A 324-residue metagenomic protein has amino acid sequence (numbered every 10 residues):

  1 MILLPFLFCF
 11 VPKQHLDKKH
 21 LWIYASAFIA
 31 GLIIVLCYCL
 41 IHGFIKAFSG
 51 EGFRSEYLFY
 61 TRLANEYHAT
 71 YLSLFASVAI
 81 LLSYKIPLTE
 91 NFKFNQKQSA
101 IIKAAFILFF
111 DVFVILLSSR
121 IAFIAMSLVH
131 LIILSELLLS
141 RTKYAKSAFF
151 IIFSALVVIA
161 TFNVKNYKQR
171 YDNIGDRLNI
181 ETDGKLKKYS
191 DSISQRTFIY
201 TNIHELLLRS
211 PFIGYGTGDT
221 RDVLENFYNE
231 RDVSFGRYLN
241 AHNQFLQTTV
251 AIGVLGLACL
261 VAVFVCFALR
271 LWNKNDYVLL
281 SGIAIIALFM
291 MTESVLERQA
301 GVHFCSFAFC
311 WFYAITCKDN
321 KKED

Functional and structural regions predicted by a protein language model:
M1-L7, Y71-I80, I124-L131, L255-A262 (+1 more regions): Membrane-embedded alpha-helical segments of multi-pass membrane proteins, especially the transmembrane helices
H20-F53, N65-S140, F162-N163, R270 (+1 more regions): Alpha-helical transmembrane segments of multi-pass inner-membrane proteins
L58-T70, N243: Short aromatic-rich membrane-water interface segments that cap or initiate transmembrane helices in multi-pass membrane
A100-V112, D276-F289: Transmembrane alpha-helix segments characteristic of polytopic inner-membrane glycan-assembly/cell-envelope
L116-L117, L137-L186, T201-R209, T217: A membrane-periplasm/extracellular boundary helix in multi-pass inner-membrane enzymes that assemble envelope glycans
M126, H130-L131, L279-M291, V295-D324: Transmembrane alpha-helices of multi-pass inner-membrane enzymes
S135, S147, E230, A251-A284: Hydrophobic transmembrane alpha-helices and their immediate junctions
L186-T201, E205-R209, I213-I252: Long extracytoplasmic/lumenal interhelical loops at the membrane interface of multi-pass membrane proteins
